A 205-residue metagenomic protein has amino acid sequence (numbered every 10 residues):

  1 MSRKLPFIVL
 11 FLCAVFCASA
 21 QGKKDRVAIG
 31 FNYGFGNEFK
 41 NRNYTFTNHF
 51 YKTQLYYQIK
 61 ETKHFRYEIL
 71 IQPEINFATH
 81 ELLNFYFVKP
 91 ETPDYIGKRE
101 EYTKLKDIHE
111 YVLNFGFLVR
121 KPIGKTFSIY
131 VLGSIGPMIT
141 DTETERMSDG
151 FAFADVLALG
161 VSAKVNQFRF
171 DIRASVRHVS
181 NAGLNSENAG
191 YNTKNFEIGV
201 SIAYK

Functional and structural regions predicted by a protein language model:
A20-R66, A203-K205: Short glycine/proline- and aromatic-enriched beta-strand/turn motifs that initiate or cap beta-hairpins
Q21-I29, K63-I71, K125-V131, N166-F170 (+1 more regions): Outer-envelope beta-barrel architecture signal
K23-V27, T45-Y51, D107-L113, F127 (+2 more regions): Residues that define the transmembrane beta-barrel architecture of outer-membrane proteins
V27-Y33, Y67-P73, F115, V131-I135 (+3 more regions): Membrane-embedded beta-strand positions of outer-membrane beta-barrel proteins
F31-F39, P73-T79, V119, I135-D141 (+3 more regions): Transmembrane beta-strands of outer-membrane beta-barrel pores
E38-N43, R99-K104, D141-M147, A182-N188: Extracellular loop and loop/strand-boundary signature of outer-membrane beta-barrel proteins
K52-T140: Gram-negative (and chloroplast) outer-membrane scaffold detector with strong preference for beta-barrel transmembrane
A163, N192-K205: Outer-membrane beta-barrel "beta-signal"
